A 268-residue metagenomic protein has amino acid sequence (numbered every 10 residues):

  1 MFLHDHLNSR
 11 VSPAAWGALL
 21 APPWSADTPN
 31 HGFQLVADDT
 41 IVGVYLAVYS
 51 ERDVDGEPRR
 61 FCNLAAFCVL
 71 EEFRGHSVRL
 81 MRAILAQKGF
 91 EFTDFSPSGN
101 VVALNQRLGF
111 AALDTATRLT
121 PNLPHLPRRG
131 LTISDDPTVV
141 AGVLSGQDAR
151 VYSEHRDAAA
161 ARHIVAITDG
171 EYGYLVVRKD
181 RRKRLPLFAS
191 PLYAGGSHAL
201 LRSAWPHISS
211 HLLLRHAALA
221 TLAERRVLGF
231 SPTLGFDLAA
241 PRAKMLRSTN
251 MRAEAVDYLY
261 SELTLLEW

Functional and structural regions predicted by a protein language model:
M1-L20, N63, T115-H155, Y260-W268: Short amphipathic alpha-helix that is part of the acyltransferase structural core
A21-Q34, S153-D169, R215-A217: A short helix-loop-beta-strand connector motif used in the catalytic cores of GNAT acetyltransferases and, in some
A26-H31, T40-R74: A broadly used, surface-exposed interaction patch
Q34, D39-Y49, G170-R181: Conserved beta-strand in the GNAT
D55-R118, L185-A243: Acyl-donor binding region in acyl/amide transferases
A111-P127, A243-A253: Conserved catalytic-core motifs of GNAT/GCN5-like acyltransferases
N122-G195: A conserved mid-domain beta-alpha-beta active-site/ligand-binding segment of alpha/beta enzyme cores
L238-W268: C-terminal functional modules
